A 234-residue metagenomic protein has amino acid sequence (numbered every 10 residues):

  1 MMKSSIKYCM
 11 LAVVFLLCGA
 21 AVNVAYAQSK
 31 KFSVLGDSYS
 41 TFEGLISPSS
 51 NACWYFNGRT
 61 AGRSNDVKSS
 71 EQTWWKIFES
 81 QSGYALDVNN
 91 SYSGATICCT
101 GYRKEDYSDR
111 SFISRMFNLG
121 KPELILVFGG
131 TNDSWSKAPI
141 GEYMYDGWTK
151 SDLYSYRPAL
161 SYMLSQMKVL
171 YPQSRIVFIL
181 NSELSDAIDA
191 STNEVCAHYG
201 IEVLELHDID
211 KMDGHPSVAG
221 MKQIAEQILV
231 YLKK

Functional and structural regions predicted by a protein language model:
M1-S70, S80, N118-G120, P172 (+1 more regions): N-terminal secretory targeting modules
A20, T73-K76, A190: Intrinsically disordered, low-complexity boundary segments flanking structured domains
L45-E142: Conserved SGNH/GDSL esterase-like catalytic core that processes O-acyl groups on lipids and polysaccharides
Y107-K234: Alpha-helical cap/lid subdomain in secreted, periplasmic, or secretory-pathway luminal O-acyl-processing enzymes
